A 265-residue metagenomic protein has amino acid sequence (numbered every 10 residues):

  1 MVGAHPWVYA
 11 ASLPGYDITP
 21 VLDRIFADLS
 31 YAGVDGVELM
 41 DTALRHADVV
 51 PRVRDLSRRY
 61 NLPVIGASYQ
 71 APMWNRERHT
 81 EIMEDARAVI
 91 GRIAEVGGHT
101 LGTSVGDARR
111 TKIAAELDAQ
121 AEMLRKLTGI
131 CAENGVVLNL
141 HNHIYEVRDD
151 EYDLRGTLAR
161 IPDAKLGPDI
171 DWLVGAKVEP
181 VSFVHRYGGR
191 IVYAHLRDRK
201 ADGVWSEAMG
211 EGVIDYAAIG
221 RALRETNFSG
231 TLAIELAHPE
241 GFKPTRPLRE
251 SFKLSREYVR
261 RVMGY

Functional and structural regions predicted by a protein language model:
M1-V96, A132, V136, K165 (+2 more regions): N-terminal pre-domain/capping segments
A4-V8, L39-T42, G66-A71, T103-V105 (+4 more regions): A cross-domain feature marking catalytic cores of carbohydrate-active enzymes and several ubiquitous metabolic/repair
L13-I18, L39-V50, P72-I82, A108-K112 (+5 more regions): Acidic-and-aromatic substrate-binding clefts and catalytic sites of carbohydrate-active enzymes
L22-F26, V50-R54, A86-I90, A121-T128 (+5 more regions): Generic structural signal for well-ordered alpha-helices, preferentially at hydrophobic/aromatic core positions
Y31-V34, G98, D163, I191 (+1 more regions): A structural motif
G36-V37, A67, K126-V213, G220: Acidic/histidine-rich catalytic cores of soluble enzymes
R59-Y60, N75-L166, L173-G175, R249: Active-site acidic/histidine proton-transfer and metal-coordination neighborhood in alpha/beta enzyme cores
A233-P244, L248: A short, acidic, flexible beta-alpha connecting loop/helix-capping segment that sits on the rim of active
